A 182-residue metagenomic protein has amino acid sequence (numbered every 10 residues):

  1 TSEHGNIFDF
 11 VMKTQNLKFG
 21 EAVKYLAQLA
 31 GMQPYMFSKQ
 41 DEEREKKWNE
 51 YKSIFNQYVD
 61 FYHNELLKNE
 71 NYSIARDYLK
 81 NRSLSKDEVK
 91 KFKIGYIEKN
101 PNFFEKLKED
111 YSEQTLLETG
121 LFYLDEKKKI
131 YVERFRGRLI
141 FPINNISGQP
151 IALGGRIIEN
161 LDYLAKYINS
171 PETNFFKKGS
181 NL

Functional and structural regions predicted by a protein language model:
T1-Q114, P150: Non-catalytic accessory segments of DNA primases and related replication-initiation nucleases
E43-E50, Q57, E98-L182: Phosphate-handling DNA/RNA-contact segment within nucleic-acid enzymes
